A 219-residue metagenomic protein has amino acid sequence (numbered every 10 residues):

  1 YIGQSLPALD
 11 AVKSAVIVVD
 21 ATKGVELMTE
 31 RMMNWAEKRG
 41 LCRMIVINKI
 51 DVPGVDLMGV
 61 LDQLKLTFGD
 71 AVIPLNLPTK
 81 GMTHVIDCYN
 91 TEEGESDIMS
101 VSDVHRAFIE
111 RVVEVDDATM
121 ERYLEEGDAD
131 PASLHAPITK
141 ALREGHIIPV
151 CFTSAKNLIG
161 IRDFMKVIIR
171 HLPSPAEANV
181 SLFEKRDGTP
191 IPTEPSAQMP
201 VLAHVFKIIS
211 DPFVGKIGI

Functional and structural regions predicted by a protein language model:
Y1-I219: Structural and coupling elements of P-loop NTPases
